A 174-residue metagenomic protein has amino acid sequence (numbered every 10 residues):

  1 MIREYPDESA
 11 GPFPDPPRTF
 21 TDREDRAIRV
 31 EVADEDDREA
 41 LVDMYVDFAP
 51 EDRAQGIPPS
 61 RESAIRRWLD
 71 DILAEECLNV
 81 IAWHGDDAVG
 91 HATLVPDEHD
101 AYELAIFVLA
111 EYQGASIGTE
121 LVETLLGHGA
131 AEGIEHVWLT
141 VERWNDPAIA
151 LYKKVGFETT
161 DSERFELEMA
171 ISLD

Functional and structural regions predicted by a protein language model:
M1-E24, L173: Acyl-donor-binding surface of acyltransferase catalytic domains
A27-L41: A short beta-loop-alpha structural element at the N-terminal edge of CoA-dependent acyl/N-acetyltransferase catalytic
E35-D36, D43-E103, L109: Acetyl-CoA-dependent GNAT
P96-L104, Q113, E135, F165: A conserved beta-turn-beta hairpin within the catalytic core of GNAT-like acetyltransferases that forms part
A101, G129-E142: Conserved GNAT acetyl-CoA-binding A-motif
A105-A115, E142: A short, internal acetyl-CoA/4′-phosphopantetheine-binding micro-motif in the GNAT/acyltransferase core
Q113, V122-A130: A conserved short alpha-helix in the GNAT/GCN5 acetyltransferase fold that borders and helps form the acetyl-CoA
T119, E123, R143-E163: Conserved active-site alpha-helix within GNAT-family acetyltransferase domains
